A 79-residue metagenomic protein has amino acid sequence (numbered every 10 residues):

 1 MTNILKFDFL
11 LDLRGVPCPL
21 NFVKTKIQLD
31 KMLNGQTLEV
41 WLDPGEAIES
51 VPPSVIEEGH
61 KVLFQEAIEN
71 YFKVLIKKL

Functional and structural regions predicted by a protein language model:
M1-R14, I56-L63, I68-Y71, K77-L79: Long, charged, low-complexity intrinsically disordered regions
P19-F64: Amphipathic, hydrophobic secondary-structure cores in small proteins
